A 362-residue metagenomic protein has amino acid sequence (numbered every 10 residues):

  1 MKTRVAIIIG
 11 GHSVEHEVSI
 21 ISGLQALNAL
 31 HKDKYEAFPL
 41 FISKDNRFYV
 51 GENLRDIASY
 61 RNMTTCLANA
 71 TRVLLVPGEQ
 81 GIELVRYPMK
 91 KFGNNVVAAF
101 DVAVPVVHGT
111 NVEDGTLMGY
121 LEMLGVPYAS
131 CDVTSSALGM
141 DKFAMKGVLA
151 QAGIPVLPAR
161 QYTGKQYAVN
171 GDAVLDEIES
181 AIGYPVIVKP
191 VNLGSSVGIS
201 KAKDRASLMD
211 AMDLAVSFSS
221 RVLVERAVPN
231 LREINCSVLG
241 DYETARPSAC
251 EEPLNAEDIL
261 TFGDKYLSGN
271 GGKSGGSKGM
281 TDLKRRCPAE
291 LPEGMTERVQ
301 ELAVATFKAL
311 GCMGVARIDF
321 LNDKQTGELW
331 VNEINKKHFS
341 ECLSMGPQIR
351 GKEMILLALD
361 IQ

Functional and structural regions predicted by a protein language model:
M1-T134, L138-M140, A144, Q151 (+1 more regions): ATP-binding N-terminal substructure of ATP-dependent carboxylate-amine bond-forming enzymes
T3, I8-H12, E290-Q362: ATP-dependent carboxylate activation and anion-phosphoryl transfer catalytic cores that bind Mg-ATP to form
S19, V156-Q161, P185-A211, E233-N235 (+1 more regions): Glycine-rich phosphate-binding loop of ATP-grasp-fold ATP-dependent ligases
F38, V222-R226, I234-N235, G311-Q325: A short glycine-rich, hydrophobically flanked beta-strand micro-motif that places a catalytic Asp/Glu for divalent metal
S43-N46, G240-E243, D323-G327: Short acidic-glycine loop/turn motifs at beta-strand connectors
H108-G109, S196, P253-I259, N335-Q348: Glycine-rich phosphate/pyrophosphate-binding beta-alpha loops
L149-A150, I178-I199, S220-L231: ATP-grasp fold ATP-binding core
S200-R286, E290-E301, L329-W330: Phosphate-binding site of ATP-dependent enzymes
